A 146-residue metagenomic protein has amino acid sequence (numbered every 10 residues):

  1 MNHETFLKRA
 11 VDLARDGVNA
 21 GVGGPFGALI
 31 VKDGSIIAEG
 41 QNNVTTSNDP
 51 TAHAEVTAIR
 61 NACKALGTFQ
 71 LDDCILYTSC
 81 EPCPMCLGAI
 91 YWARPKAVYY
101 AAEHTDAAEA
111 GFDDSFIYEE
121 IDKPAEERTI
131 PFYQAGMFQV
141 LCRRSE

Functional and structural regions predicted by a protein language model:
M1-N19, P82, A89-E146: Zinc-dependent deaminase
A20-G24: A short helix-loop-beta-strand connector motif used in the catalytic cores of GNAT acetyltransferases and, in some
P25-G34: Short beta-strand scaffold segments in enzyme catalytic cores
I37-V44: Short beta->alpha transition motifs characteristic of CBS
V44, T78, A102: Residues that line or immediately flank small-molecule/substrate-binding pockets and catalytic motifs
T46-V56: A short, polar/charged loop-to-alpha-helix boundary motif
A52, I59-A93, A97: Helix-adjacent hinge/juxtasegments
